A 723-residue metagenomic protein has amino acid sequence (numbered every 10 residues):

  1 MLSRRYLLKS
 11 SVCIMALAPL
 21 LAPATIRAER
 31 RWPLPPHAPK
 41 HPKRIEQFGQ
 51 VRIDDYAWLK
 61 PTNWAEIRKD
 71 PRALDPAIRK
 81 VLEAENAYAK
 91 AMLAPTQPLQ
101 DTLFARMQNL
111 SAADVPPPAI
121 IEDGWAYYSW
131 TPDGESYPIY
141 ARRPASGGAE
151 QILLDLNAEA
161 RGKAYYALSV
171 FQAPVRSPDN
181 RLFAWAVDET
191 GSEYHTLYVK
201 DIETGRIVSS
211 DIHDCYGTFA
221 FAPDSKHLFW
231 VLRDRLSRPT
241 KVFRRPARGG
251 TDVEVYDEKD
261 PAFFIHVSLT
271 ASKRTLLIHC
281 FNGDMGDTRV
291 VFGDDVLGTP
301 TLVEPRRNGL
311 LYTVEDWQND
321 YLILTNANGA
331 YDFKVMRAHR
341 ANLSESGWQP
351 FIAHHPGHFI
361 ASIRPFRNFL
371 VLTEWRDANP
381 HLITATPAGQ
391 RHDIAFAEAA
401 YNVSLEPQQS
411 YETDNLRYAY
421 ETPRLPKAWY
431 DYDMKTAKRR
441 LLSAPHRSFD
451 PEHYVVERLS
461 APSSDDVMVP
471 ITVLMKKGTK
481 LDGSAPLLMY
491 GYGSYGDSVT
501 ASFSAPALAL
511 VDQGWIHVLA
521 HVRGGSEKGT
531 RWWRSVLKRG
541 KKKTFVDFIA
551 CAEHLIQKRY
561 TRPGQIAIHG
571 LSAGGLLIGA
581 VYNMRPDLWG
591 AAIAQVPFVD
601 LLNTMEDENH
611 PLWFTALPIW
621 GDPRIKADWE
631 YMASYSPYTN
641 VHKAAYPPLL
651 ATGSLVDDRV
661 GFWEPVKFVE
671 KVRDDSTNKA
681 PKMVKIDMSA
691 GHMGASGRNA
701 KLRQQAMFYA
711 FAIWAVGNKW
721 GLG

Functional and structural regions predicted by a protein language model:
L2, L8, I14-L17, A28-K427 (+6 more regions): Beta-propeller folds
L2, T288-G293, L302-R306, M336 (+18 more regions): Composition- and surface-driven signal marking solvent-exposed, interaction-prone regions in large proteins
T131, N326, Y490-S494, S654: Glycine-rich His-Gly loop
E159-Q172, V187, G191, K435-T436 (+2 more regions): Cap/lid segment of the alpha/beta-hydrolase catalytic domain
S177, G191-Y194, A222, L236 (+18 more regions): Conserved structured core elements
K273, M285, L311, Q318-N319 (+20 more regions): Active-site lining segments that contact anionic ligands and/or coordinate catalytic metals
L519-G723: Active-site-proximal cap/loop segments of hydrolase catalytic domains
